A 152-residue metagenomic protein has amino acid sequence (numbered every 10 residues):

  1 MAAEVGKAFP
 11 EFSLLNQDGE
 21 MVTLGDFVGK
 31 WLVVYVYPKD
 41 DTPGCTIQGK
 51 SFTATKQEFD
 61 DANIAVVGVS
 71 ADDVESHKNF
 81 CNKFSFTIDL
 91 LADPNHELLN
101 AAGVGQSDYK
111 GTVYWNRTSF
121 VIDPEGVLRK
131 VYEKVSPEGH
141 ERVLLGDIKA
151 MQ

Functional and structural regions predicted by a protein language model:
M1-Q152: Chalcogenol-based redox active-site neighborhoods
